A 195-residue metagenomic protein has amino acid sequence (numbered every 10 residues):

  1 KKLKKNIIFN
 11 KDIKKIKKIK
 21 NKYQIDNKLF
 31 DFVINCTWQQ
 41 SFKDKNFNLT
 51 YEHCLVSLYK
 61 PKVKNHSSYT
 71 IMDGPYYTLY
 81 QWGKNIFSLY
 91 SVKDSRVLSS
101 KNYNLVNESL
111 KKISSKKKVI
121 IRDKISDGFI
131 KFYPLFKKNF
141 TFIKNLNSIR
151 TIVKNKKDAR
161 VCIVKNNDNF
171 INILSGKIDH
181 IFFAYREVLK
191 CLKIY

Functional and structural regions predicted by a protein language model:
K1-K2, K116-I121, S175-F183: Short beta-strand to alpha-helix junction loop
N6-N10, T141-K144: General small-molecule cofactor/ligand-binding pocket signal
I7-Y23: A conserved short coil-to-beta-strand element within the FAD-binding core of flavoproteins
D26-D73, W82-N85, K137: Central helical "cap/lid" subdomain
Q39-S41, D94-R96, K177-D179: Short, solvent-exposed loop/turn segments at secondary-structure junctions
N85, V97-I149: Flavin-binding catalytic cores
K131-Y195: C-terminal catalytic lobe of FAD-dependent flavoproteins
